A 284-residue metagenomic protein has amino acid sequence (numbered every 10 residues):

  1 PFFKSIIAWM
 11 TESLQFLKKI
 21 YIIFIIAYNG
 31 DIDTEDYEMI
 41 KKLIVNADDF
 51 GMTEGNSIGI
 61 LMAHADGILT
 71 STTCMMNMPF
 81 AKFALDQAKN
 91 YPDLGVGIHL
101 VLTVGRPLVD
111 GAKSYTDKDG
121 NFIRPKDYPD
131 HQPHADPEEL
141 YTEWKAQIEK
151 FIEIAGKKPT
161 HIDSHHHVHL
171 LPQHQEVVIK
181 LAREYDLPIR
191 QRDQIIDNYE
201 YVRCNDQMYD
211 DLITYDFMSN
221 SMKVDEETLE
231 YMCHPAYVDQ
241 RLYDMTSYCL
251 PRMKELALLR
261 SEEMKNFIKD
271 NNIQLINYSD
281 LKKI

Functional and structural regions predicted by a protein language model:
F2-I6, F24: Ser/Thr/Pro/Gly-rich low-complexity, intrinsically disordered segments
F3, L14-L17: Short hydrophobic targeting helices and cationic amphipathic motifs that mediate membrane/organellar targeting
Q15, Y21-N29, E35: Short, positively charged and aromatic/hydrophobic N-terminal segments
D33-I44, E54-S71, M75-G97, G105-A155 (+2 more regions): Terminal accessory/targeting
A47-F50: DG-centered beta-turn motif at the end of beta-strands
V101: Surface-exposed loop and adjacent secondary-structure segments within mature catalytic domains
H166: Active-site histidine-anchored catalytic micro-motif
